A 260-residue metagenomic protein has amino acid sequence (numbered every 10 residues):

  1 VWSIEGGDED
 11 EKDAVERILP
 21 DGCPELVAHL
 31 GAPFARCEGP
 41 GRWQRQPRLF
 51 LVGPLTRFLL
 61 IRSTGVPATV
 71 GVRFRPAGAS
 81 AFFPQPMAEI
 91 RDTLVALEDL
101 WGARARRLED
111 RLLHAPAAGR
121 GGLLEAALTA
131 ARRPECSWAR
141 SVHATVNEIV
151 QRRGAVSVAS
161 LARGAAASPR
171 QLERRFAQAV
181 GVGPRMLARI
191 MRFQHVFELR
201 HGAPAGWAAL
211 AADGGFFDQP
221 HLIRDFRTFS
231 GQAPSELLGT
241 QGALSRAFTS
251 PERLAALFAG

Functional and structural regions predicted by a protein language model:
V1-P169, A179-P184, E198-H201, G206-F217 (+1 more regions): Alpha-helical bundle regulatory/interaction domains
F176, A188, F226-R227, L238: DNA major-groove recognition helix of helix-turn-helix
